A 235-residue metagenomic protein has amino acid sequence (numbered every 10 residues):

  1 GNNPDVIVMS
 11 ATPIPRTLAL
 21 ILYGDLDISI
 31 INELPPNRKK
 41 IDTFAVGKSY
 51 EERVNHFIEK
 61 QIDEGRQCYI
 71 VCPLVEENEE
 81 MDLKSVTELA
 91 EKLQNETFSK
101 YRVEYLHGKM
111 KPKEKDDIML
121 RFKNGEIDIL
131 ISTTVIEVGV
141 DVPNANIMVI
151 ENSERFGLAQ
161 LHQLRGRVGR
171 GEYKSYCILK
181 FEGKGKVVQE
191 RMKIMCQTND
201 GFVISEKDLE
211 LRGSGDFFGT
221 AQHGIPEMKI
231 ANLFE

Functional and structural regions predicted by a protein language model:
G1-Y69: Post-DEXD/H (motif II) to motif III coupling segment of the RecA-like Helicase ATP-binding lobe
D5-A11, L20-I21, V71, I129-S132 (+2 more regions): Structural recognition of the conserved hydrophobic beta-strand(s) that form the central parallel beta-sheet of P-loop
I7, F44-G47, E79-D82, G108 (+1 more regions): Alpha-helix initiation/capping motif
R16-T17, N78-E79, V140, L158: Glycine/Thr-rich phosphate-binding loops of Rossmann-like dinucleotide-binding domains
P36-R38, L74-N78: A short, flexible beta-alpha/helix-coil linker loop
E51-R66, T87-N95, K100-E235: C-terminal helicase module of SF1/SF2 nucleic-acid helicases/translocases
P73-L74, R102: RecA-like P-loop NTPase motor core of helicase/translocase proteins
E77-L89: Glycine- and acidic-residue-enriched helix-capping/strand-helix junction motifs
